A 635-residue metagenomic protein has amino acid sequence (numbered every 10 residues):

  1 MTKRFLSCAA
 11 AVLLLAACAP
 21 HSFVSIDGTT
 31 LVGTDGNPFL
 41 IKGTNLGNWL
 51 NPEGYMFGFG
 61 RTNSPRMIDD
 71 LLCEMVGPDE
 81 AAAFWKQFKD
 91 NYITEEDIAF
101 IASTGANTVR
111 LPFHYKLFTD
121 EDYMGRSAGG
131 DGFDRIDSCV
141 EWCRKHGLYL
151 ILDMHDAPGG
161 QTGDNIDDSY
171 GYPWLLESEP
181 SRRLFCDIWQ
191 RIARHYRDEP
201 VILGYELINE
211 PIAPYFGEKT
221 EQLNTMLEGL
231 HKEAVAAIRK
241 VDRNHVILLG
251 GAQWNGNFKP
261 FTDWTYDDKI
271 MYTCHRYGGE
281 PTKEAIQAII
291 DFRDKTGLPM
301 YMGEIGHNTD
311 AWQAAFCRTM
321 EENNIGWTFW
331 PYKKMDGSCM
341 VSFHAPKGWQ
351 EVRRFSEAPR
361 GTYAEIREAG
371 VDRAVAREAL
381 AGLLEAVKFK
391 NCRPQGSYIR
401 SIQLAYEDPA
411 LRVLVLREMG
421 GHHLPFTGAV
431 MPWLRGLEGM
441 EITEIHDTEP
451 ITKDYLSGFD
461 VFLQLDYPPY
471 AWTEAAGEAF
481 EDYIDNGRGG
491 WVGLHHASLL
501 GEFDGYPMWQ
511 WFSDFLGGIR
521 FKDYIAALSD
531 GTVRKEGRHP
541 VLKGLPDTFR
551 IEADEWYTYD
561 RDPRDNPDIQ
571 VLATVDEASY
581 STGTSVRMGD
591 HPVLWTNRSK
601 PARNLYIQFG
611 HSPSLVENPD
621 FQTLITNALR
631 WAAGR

Functional and structural regions predicted by a protein language model:
A16-F23: Bacterial Sec-dependent signal peptides at the C-terminal "C-region" and cleavage site
F23, R183-G204, I208-K334, C339-S356: Extracellular glycoside hydrolase catalytic/binding regions
I26-I41, N45-V246, G251-P260: Active-site mouth of glycoside hydrolases
W312-P409: Aromatic-rich peripheral "rim/lid" segments of glycoside hydrolase catalytic domains that contact and position glycan
D408, A578-V593, R598-R635: Extracellular ligand-binding/catalytic regions of CAZymes and related secreted enzymes and adhesion modules
L414-L500: Helical hinge/lid and interdomain linker segments adjacent to catalytic or ligand-binding clefts that mediate domain
R435, Y524-P601: Catalytic beta-strand/loop cores that center a nucleophilic Ser/Cys/Thr and support acyl-enzyme chemistry
A471-G544: A glycine-rich, often tryptophan-bearing local segment used as a flexible ligand/cofactor-contacting loop or short
